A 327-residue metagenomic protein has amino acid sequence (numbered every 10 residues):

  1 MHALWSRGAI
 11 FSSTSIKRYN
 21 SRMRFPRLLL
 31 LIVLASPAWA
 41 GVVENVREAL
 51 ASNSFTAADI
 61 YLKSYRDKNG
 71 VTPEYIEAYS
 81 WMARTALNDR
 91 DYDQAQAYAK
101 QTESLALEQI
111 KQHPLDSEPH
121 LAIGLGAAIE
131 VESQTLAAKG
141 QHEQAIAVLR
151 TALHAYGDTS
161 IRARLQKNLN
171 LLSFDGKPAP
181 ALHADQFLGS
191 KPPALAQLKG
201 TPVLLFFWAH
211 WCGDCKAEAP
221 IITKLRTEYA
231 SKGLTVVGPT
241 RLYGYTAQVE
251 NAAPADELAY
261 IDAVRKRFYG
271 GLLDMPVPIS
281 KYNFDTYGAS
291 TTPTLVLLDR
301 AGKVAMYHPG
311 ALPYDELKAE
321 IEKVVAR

Functional and structural regions predicted by a protein language model:
R66-Y75, L105-A122: Flexible helix-coil transition and linker loops at the boundaries of alpha-helical arrays
H142-D185, A196-K199: N-proximal helix/coil linker or "cap" segments that precede and/or mark the start of modular domains
P192-K216, I222: Short active-site neighborhood of thiol/selenol oxidoreductases, capturing the structured segment around
A217-F268, P276-D285: Structural microenvironment flanking redox-active thiols in thiol-disulfide oxidoreductases
R267-E322: Thiol/disulfide oxidoreductase modules built on the thioredoxin-like
